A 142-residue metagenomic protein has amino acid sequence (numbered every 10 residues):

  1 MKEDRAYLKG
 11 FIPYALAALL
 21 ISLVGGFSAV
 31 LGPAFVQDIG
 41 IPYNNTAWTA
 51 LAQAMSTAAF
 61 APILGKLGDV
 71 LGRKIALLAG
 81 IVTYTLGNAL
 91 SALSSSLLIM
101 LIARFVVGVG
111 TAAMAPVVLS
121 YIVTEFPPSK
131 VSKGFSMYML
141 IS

Functional and structural regions predicted by a protein language model:
K9-L51, M55, A59-L64, M114-A115: Extracytoplasmic
Y14-A18, S22, N88, A92 (+1 more regions): Helical-face signature of the major facilitator-like transporter fold
A17, L77-T83, G87, A103 (+2 more regions): Residue-level signature of the transmembrane alpha-helical cores of Major Facilitator Superfamily-type secondary
S22, G26, A92, G108-P116 (+1 more regions): Small-residue-rich segments within alpha-helical transmembrane domains of MFS-like 12-TM solute carriers
G40, G72, L93-I99, G110 (+1 more regions): Helix-breaking motifs and short loop linkers at transmembrane-helix boundaries and internal kinks in secondary membrane
N45, K130-M137: Cytoplasmic loop-to-transmembrane helix junctions
A59-L98: Conserved MFS/SLC helix-loop-helix module at the cytosolic interface between two early adjacent transmembrane helices
A113-F126: Intracellular juxtamembrane helix-capping segments at the cytosolic ends of symmetry-related transmembrane helices
